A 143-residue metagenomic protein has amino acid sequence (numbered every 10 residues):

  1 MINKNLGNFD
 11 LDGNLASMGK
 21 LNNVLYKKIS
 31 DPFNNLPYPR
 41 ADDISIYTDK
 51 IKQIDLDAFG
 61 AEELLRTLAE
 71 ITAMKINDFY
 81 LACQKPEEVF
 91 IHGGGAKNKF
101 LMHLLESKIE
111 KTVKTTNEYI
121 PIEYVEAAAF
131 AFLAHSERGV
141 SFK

Functional and structural regions predicted by a protein language model:
M1, E70, N117-K143: Glycine-rich phosphate-binding/hydrolytic loop that grips phosphoryl groups
N5-E88, K99-E110: A contiguous, well-structured pocket-lining segment that forms one wall/lid of small-molecule binding clefts in soluble
L65, A69, G94, T116: Glycine- and other small-residue-rich loops at beta-strand/loop junctions that grip anionic moieties
I76, H92, A128-F132: Long, contiguous hydrophobic alpha-helical segments, chiefly transmembrane helices and signal peptides
Q84, T112, V140-F142: Phosphate-handling active-site elements
E88-N98, A127: Glycine-rich beta-strand-to-loop/alpha-helix junction loops that act as flexible
N98-K99, P121: Loop/helix-junction capping segments adjacent to catalytic residues or to phosphate/diphosphate-binding pockets
K111-N117: Short hydrophobic/aromatic-enriched beta-strand-loop microsegments
